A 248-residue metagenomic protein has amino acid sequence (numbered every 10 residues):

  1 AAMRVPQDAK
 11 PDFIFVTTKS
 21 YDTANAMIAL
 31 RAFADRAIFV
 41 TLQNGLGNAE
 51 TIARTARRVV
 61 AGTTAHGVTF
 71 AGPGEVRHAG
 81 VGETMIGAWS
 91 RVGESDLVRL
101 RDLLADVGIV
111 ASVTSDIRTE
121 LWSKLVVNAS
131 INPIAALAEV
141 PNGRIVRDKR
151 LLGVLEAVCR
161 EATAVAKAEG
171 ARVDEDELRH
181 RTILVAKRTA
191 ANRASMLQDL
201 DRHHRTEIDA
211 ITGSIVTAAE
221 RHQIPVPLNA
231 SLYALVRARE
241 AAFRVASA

Functional and structural regions predicted by a protein language model:
A1-E75: Rossmann-like NAD(P)(H) cofactor-binding subdomain of soluble oxidoreductases
P11, T23, N48-A49, L97-L100 (+8 more regions): A general structural signal for well-ordered alpha-helical segments in protein cores
D12-F15, L121, N132, M196 (+1 more regions): A generic hydrophobic-helix recognition signal that picks specific residues within alpha-helical hydrophobic
S20-Y21, R91, D116, R202-R205: Short, surface-exposed acidic/glycine-rich loop or hinge patches that mediate macromolecular interfaces
A32-F33, T51-R58, G62, G74-E175: Internal alpha-helical scaffold of NAD(P)-dependent oxidoreductase catalytic cores
E156-A248: NAD(P)-dependent Rossmann-like dehydrogenase/reductase catalytic/cofactor-binding core
